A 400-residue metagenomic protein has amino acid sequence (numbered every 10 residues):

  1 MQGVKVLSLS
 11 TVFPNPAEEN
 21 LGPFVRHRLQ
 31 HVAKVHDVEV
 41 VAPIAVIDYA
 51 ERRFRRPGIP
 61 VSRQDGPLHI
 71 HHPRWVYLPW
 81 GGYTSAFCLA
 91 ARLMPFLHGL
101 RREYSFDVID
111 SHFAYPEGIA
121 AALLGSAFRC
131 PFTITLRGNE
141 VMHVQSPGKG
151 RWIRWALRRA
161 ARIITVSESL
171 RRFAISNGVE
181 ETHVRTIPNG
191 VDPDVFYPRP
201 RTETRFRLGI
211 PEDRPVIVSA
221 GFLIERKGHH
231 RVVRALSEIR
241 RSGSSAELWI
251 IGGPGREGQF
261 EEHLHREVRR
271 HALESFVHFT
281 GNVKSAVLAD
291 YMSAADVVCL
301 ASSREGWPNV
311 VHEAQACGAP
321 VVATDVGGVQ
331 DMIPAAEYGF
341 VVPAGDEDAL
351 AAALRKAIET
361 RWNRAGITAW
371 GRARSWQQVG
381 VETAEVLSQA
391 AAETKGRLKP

Functional and structural regions predicted by a protein language model:
M1-G66, H71, G396: N-terminal subdomain of nucleotide-sugar transferases
L7, P211-K227, V233-L236, W249: Conserved donor-binding/catalytic core segment of Leloir-type glycosyltransferases
V191, A220, E247-H265: Glycosyltransferase donor-sugar binding loop
E261-V283: Nucleotide-activated donor-binding/catalytic signature segment of Leloir-type glycosyltransferases, i.e., the conserved
N282-V283, D290-A295: Short alpha-helical donor nucleotide-sugar binding micro-motif in glycosyltransferases
S303: Aromatic "clamp/platform" in nucleotide-sugar-dependent glycosyltransferases that forms part of the donor/acceptor
V311, P320-A323: Short hydrophobic beta-strand element within catalytic cores of glycosyltransferases and related nucleotide-activated
A335-A336, F340-E347, R355-R361: Conserved acidic donor-binding segment of nucleotide-sugar-dependent glycosyltransferases
